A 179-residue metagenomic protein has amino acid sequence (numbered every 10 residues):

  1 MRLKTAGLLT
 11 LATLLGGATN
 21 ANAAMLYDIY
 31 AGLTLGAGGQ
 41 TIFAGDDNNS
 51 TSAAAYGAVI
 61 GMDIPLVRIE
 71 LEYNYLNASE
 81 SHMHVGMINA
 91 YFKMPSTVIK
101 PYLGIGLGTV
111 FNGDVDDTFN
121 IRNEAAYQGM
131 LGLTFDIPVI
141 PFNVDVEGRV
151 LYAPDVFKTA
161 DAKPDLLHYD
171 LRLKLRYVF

Functional and structural regions predicted by a protein language model:
M1-Y27, F179: Cleavable N-terminal export/targeting peptides
A21-Y75, R176-V178: Short glycine/proline- and aromatic-enriched beta-strand/turn motifs that initiate or cap beta-hairpins
T41-F43, G113-V115, D155-F157: A short acidic, helix-capping loop that chelates divalent metal ions and anchors anionic groups
A44-S52, L76-M83, D117, T159-A160: Solvent-exposed loop/turn segments connecting transmembrane beta-strands in outer-membrane beta-barrel proteins
S50-A54, E80-H82, I121-A126, K163-L167: Short sequence motifs at beta-strands and strand-loop junctions characteristic of Gram-negative outer-membrane
V59-Q128, F135-V144, K174-Y177: Gram-negative (and chloroplast) outer-membrane scaffold detector with strong preference for beta-barrel transmembrane
F142-A153, F157, H168-D170: Contiguous, function-dense segments enriched for cysteine-driven chemistry and partner/ligand-binding capacity
L166-F179: Outer-membrane beta-barrel "beta-signal"
